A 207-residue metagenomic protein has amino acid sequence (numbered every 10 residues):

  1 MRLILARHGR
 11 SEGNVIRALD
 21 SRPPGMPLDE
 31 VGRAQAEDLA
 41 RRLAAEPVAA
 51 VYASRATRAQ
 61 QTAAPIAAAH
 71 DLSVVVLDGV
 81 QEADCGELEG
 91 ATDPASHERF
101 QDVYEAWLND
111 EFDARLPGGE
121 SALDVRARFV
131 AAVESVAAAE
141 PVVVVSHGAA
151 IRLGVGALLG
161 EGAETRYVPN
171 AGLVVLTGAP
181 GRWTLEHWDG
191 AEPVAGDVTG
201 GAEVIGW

Functional and structural regions predicted by a protein language model:
M1-I4, A50: Extreme N-terminal starter segment of soluble prokaryotic enzymes
L3, A138-G148: Generic beta-sheet signal
I4, V75-L77, E186: General small-molecule cofactor/ligand-binding pocket signal
R10-I66, R115-V130: Loop-to-helix element that buttresses phosphate recognition and phosphoryl-transfer chemistry
D38-Y104, P169, W207: Phosphate-coordination/substrate-recognition cap region in phosphate-metabolizing enzymes
A44-P47, V136-E140: Glycine-rich phosphate-binding loop signature in dinucleotide/nucleotide-binding domains
A83-A95, A138, G156-W207: Acidic, low-complexity terminal tails and accessory targeting/binding regions of phosphate-metabolizing enzymes
V103-L123, W207: Short glycine/proline- and acidic residue-enriched helix-loop micro-motifs that form flexible lids or anion-recognition
